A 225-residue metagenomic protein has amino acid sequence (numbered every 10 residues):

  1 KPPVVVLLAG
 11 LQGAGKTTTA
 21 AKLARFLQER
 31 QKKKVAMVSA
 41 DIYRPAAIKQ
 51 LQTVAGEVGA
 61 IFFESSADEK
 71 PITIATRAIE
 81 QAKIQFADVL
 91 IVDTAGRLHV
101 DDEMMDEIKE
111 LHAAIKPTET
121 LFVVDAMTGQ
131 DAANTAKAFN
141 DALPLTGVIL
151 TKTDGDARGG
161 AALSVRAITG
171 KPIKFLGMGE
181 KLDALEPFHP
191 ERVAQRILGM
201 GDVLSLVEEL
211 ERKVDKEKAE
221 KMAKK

Functional and structural regions predicted by a protein language model:
K1-A40, A47-D68, I74-T94: Primarily NTPase-proximal linker/entry elements flanking Walker-type ATP/GTP-binding cores
T19, A47, I74, M104-E107 (+2 more regions): General structural feature for long, well-ordered alpha-helical segments within catalytic domains of soluble enzymes
I42-Y43, A126: Short glycine-enriched loops at secondary-structure junctions
Y43, H99-D101: Helix N-cap/beta-alpha junction loops of NAD(P)-dependent oxidoreductase domains
S65-E69, V123-A126: Short beta->alpha junction loops
E69-T73, D102, Q130: Conserved phosphate-coordination/catalytic loops
I79, A87, H99, D106-A113 (+1 more regions): Conserved phosphate-handling catalytic cores of large alpha/beta enzymes
